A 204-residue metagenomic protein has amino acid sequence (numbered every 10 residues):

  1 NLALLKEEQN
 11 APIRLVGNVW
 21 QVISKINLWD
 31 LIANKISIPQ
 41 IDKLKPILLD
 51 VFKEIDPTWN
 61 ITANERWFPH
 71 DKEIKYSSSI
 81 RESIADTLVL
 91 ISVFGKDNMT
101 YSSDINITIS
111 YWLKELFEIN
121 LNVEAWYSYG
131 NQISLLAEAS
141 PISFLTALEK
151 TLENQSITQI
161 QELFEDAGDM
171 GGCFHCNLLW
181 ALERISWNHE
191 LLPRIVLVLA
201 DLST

Functional and structural regions predicted by a protein language model:
N1-T204: Non-catalytic all-alpha helical scaffold/repeat segments
